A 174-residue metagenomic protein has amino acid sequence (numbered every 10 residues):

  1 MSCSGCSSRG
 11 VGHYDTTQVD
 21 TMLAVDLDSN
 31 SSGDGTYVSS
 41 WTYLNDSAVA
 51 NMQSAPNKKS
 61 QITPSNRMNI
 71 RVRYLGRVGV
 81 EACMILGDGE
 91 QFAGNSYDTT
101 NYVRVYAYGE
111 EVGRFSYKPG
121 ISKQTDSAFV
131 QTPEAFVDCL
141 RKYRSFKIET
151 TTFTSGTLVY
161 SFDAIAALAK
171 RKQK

Functional and structural regions predicted by a protein language model:
M1-S4: Sec-dependent bacterial lipoprotein signal peptides
C6-K174: A generic "folded-domain core" signal
